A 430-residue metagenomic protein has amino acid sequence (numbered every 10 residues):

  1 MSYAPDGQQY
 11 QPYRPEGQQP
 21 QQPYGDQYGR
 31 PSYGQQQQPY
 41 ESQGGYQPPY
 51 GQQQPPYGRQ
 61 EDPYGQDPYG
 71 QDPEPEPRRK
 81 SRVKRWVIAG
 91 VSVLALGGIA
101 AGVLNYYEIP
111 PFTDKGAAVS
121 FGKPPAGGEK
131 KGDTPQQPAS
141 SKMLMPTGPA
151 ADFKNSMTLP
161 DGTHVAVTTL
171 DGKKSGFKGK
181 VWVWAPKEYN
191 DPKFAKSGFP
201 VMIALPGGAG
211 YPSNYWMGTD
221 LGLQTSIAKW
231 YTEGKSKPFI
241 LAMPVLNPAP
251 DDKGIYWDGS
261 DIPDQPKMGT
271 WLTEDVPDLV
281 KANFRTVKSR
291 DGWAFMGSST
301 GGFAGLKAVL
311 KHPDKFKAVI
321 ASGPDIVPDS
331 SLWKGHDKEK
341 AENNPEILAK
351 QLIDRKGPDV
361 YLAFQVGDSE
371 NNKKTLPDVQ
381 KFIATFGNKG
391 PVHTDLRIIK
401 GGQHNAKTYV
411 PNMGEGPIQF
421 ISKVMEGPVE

Functional and structural regions predicted by a protein language model:
S2-Q47, Q52, G58-Q60, Y64-E430: Non-catalytic cap/lid and distal C-terminal segments of serine-dependent acyl enzymes
